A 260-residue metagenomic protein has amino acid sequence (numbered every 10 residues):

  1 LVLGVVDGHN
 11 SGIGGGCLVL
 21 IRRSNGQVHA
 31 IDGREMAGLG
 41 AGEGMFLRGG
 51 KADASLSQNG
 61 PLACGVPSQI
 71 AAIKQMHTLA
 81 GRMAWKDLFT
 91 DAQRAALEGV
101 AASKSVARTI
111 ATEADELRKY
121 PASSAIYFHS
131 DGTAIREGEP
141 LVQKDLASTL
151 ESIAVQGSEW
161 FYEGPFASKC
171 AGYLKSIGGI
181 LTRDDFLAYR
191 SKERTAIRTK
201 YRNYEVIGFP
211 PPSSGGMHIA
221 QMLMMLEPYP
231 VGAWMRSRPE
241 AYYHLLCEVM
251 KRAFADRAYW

Functional and structural regions predicted by a protein language model:
L1-E163, A167-S214, V231, Y259: Noncatalytic scaffold domains of N-terminal-nucleophile
A122, P228-W260: Internal maturation/activation junctions in enzymes
H218: Short, acidic (Asp/Glu-rich) active-site segment that either coordinates a divalent metal cofactor
Q221: Protein kinase glycine-rich loop
